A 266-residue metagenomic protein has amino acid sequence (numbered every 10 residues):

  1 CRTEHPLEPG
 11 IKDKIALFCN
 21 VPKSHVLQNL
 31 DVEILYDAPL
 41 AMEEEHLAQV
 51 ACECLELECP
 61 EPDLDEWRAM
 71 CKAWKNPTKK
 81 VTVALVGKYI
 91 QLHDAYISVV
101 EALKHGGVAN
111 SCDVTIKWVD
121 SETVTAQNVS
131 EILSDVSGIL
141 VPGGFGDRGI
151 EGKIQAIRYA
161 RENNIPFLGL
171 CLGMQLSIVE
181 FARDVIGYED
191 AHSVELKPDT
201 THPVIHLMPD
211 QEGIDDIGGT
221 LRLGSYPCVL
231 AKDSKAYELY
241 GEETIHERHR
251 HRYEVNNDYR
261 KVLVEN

Functional and structural regions predicted by a protein language model:
C1-N266: N-terminal beta1-alpha1 cap of cysteine-dependent amidohydrolase-like domains
